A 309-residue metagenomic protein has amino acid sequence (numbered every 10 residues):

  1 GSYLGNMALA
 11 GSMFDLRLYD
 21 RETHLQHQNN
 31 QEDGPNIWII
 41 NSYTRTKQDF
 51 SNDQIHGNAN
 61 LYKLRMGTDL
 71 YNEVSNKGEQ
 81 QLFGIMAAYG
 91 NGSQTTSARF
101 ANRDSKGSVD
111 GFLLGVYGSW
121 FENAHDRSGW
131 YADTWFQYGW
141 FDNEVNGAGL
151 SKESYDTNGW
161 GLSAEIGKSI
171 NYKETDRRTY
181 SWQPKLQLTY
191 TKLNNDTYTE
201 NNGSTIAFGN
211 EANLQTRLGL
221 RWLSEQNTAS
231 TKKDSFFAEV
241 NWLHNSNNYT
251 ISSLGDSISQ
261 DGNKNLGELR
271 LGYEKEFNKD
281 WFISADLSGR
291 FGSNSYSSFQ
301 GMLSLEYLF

Functional and structural regions predicted by a protein language model:
G1-E174, D286-Q300: Outer membrane beta-barrel translocator domains of Type V secretion systems
G11-L18, S42, G57-L64, G92 (+5 more regions): Short linear motifs at secondary-structure transitions and domain/linker junctions
R45, T95, R99, N143 (+8 more regions): Residue-level signal for well-ordered alpha-helical segments
F112-G115, T205-F309: Outer membrane beta-barrel transmembrane domains
K152-S252: Detector for outer-membrane/organellar transmembrane beta-barrel domains, recognizing the amphipathic beta-strand
